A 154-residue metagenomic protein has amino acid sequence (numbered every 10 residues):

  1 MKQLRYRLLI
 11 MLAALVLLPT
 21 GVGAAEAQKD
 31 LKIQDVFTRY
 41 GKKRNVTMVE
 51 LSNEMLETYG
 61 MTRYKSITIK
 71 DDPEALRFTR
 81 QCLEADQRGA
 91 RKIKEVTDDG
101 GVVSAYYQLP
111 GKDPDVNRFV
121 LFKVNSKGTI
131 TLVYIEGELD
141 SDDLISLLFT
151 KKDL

Functional and structural regions predicted by a protein language model:
M1-I33: Bacterial Sec-dependent N-terminal signal peptides
K29-Q81: Early exported N-terminus immediately downstream of N-terminal targeting peptides
K43, M61, R88, G100-V102 (+2 more regions): Extracytoplasmic
K65-D113: Mature extracytoplasmic domains of secretory-pathway proteins
L76-R77, T131, D143: Short acidic, gly/pro-rich beta-turn/loop elements at beta-sheet edges and active-site/ligand-binding grooves
Y107-D140: A short, solvent-exposed beta-edge/loop patch
D140-L154: Short, low-complexity, Pro/Ser/Thr/Gly-rich segments in the mature regions of secreted, periplasmic
